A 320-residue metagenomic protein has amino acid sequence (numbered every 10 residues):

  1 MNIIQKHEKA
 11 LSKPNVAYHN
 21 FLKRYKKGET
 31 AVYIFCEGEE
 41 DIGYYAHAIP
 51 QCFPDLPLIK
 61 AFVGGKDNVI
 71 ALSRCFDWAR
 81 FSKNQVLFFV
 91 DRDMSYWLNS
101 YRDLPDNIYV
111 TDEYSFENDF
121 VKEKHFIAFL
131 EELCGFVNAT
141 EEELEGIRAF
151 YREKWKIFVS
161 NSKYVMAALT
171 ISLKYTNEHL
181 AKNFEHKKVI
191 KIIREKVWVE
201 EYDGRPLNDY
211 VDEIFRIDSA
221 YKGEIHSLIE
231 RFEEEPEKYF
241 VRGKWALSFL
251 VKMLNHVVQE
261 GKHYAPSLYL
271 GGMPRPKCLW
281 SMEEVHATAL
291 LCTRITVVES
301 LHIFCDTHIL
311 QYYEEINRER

Functional and structural regions predicted by a protein language model:
M1-R320: Acidic, divalent-metal-binding catalytic cores of TOPRIM and closely related two-metal-ion phosphodiester/pyrophosphate
